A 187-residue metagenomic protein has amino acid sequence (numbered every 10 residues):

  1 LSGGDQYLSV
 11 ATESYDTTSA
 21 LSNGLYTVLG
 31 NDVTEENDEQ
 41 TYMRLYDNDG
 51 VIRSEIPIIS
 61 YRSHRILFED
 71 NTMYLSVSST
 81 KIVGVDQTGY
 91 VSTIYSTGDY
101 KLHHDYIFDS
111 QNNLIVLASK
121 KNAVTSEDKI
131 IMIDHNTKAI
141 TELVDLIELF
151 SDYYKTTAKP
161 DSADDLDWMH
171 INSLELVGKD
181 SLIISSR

Functional and structural regions predicted by a protein language model:
L1-R187: Histidine-/acidic-rich catalytic cores in large beta-rich domains
